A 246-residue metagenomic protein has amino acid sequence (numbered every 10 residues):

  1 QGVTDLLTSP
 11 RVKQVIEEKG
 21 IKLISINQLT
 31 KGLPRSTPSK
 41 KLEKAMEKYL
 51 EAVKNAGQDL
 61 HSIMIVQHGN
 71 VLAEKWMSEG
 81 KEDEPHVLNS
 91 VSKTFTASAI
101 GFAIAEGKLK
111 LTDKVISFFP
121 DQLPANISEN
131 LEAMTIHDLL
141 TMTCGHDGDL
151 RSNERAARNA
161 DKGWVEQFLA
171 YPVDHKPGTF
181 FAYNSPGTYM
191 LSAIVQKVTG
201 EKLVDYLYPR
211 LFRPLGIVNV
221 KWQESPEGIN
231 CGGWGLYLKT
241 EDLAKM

Functional and structural regions predicted by a protein language model:
Q1-L33: Terminal accessory/targeting
L33-K44: Short, compositionally biased leader-like segments
Y49-G80: A short, well-structured edge-of-sheet supersecondary motif
A56-G57, I65, E79-G80, K110 (+3 more regions): Extracellular/periplasmic catalytic domains that process cell-envelope and extracellular macromolecules
G69, H86-T112, L139, L191-V195 (+1 more regions): Active-site SXXK
E82, L150-W234: Catalytic-site signature segments of enzymes, centered on catalytic residues
V87, E106-H146, A170, T199-W234 (+1 more regions): Active-site helix/loop module of the DD-peptidase/beta-lactamase fold, centered on the serine-lysine SxxK catalytic
V91-A97, A133, Y183-T188, L236-A244: Short alpha-helical patches at coil-to-helix transitions and adjacent helical residues in well-structured domains
